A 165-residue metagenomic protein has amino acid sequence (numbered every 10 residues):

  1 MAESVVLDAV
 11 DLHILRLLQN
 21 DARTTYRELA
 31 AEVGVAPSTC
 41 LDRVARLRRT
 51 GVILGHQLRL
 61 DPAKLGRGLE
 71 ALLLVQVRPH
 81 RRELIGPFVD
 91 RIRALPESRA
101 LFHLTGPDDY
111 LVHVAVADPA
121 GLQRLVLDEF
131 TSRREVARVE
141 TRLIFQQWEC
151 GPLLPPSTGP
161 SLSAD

Functional and structural regions predicted by a protein language model:
M1-D165: A compositional/biophysical signature of low hydrophobicity enriched in polar/charged and small residues
